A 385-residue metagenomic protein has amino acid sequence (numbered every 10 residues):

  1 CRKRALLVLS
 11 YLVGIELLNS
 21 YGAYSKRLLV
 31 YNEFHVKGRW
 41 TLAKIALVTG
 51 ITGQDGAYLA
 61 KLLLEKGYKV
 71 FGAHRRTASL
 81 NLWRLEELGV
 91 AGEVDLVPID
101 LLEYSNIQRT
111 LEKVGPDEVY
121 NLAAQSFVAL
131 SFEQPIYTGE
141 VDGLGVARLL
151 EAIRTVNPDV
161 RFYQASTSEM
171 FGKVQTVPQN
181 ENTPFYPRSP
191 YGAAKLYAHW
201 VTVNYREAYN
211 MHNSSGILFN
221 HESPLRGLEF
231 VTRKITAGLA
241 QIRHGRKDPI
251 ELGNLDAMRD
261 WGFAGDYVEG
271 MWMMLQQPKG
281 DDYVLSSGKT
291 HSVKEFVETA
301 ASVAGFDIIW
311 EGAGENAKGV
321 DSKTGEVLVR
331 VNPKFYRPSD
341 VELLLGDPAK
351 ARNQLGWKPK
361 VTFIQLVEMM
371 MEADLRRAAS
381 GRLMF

Functional and structural regions predicted by a protein language model:
Y21, R27, Y31-S223, G265 (+5 more regions): N-terminal Rossmann-like NAD(P)+-binding domain of SDR-like oxidoreductases, especially those catalyzing
E65-K66, G72-A73, I99, L228-F385: C-terminal substrate-binding subdomain of Rossmann-fold SDR/epimerase-dehydratase oxidoreductases
